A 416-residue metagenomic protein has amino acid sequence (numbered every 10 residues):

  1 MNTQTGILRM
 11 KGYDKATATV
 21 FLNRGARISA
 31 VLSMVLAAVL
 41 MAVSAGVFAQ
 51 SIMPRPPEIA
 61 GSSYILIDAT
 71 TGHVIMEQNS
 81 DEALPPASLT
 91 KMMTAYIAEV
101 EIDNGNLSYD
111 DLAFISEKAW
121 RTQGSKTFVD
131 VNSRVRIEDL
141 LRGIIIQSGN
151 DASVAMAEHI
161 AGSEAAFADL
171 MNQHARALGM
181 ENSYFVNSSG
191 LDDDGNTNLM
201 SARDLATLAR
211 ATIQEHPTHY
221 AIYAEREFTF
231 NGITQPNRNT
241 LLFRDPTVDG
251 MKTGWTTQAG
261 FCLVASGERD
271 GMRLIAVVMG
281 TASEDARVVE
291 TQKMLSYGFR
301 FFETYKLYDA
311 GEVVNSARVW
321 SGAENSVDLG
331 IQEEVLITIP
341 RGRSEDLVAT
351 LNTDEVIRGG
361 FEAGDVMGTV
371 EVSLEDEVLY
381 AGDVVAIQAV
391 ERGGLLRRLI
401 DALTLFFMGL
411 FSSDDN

Functional and structural regions predicted by a protein language model:
M1-G25: N-terminal secretory signal peptides that target proteins for export/translocation
T5, A38, N416: Catalytic-site microenvironment of enzymes that process N-acetyl-hexosamine-containing cell-wall polysaccharides
L8, E101-I102, A175, Y223 (+1 more regions): Hydrophobic alpha-helix position signal
N23-S33: N-terminal Sec-pathway targeting helices
V31-V43: Bacterial N-terminal signal peptides
A42, Q50-I52, S413-N416: Intrinsically disordered, low-complexity linkers and terminal tails enriched in Pro/Gly and often acidic or mixed-charge
V47-A206, R210-H216: Active-site-adjacent loops and short helices of periplasmic peptidoglycan-processing enzymes
M180-Y184, N196-N416: Domain-terminus/edge residues, biased toward the C-terminal soluble/receptor-binding domains of extracytoplasmic
